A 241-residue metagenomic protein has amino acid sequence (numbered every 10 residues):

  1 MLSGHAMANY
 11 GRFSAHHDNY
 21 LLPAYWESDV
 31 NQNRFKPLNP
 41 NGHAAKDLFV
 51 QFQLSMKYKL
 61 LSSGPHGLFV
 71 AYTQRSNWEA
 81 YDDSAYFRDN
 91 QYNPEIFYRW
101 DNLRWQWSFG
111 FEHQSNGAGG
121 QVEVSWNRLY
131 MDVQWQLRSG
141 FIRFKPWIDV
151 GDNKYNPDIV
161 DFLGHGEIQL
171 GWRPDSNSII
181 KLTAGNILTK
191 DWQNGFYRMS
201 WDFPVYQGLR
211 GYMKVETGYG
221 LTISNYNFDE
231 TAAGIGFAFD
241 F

Functional and structural regions predicted by a protein language model:
M1-Y10: Cleavable N-terminal export/targeting peptides
Y10-G11, A15-N41: Interface/linker segment at the passenger-translocator junction of Type V secretion outer-membrane proteins
E27-N39, K46-D47, L61-S176, L182-Q193 (+2 more regions): Outer-membrane pore/translocation modules
A44-Q53, K59: Long, low-hydrophobicity, solvent-exposed regions enriched in small/turn-prone and acidic residues
L54-Y58, P94-R99, M199-S200: Short, well-ordered amphipathic alpha-helices
P174-S176, Q193-Y206, F237: C-terminal interaction module
E230-F241: Outer-membrane beta-barrel "beta-signal"
